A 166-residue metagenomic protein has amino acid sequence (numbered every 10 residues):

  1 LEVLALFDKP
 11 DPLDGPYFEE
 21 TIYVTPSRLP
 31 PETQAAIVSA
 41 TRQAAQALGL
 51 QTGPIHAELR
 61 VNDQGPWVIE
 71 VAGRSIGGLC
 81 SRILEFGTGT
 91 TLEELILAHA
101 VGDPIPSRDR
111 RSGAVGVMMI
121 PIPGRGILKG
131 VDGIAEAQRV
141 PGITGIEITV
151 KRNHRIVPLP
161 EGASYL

Functional and structural regions predicted by a protein language model:
L1-P66: Internal nucleotide-binding/catalytic subdomain
E2-V3, F18, Q51, R111-V115 (+2 more regions): A generic structural signal for well-ordered coil/turn residues at beta-strand boundaries that shape enzyme active-site
A35-A57, D63, A72-K129: Active-site "cap" helix and flanking loop/linker of ATP-utilizing ligase/carboxylase catalytic domains
V61-W67, P160-Y165: A short, glycine/Asx- and small/polar-enriched loop/turn that sits immediately N-terminal to a beta-strand
P106-D109, A137, I156-E161: Short proline/glycine-enriched turn/loop segments at secondary-structure junctions
P121-N153: Glycine-rich active-site loop/lid that clamps phosphate-bearing ligands
V150-L166: Generic C-terminus detector
